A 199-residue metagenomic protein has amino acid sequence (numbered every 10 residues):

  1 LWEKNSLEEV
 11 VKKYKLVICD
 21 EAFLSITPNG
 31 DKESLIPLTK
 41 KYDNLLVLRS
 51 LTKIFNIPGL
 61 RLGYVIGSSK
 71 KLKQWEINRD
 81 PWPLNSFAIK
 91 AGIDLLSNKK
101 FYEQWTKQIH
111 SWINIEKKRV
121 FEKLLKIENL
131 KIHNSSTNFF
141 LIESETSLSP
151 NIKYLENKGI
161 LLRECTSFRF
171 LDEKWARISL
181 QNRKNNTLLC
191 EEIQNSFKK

Functional and structural regions predicted by a protein language model:
L1-V17, E21-I57: Active-site pre-lysine segment of PLP-dependent enzymes
N44-L124, K131-I132: PLP-dependent aminotransferase class I/II
V47, E128-K131, L161-T166: A short linear hydrophobic-aromatic micro-motif
G59, S136, F170-D172: Short acidic/glycine-enriched loop/turn segments that link adjacent beta-strands
G67, I142-T146, L180-N182: Short beta-strand-to-loop capping motifs
I113-N114, L125-K158: Conserved PLP-binding catalytic core of the aspartate aminotransferase-like
N157-I160, R169-K199: PLP-dependent enzyme catalytic core of the Aspartate aminotransferase-like
